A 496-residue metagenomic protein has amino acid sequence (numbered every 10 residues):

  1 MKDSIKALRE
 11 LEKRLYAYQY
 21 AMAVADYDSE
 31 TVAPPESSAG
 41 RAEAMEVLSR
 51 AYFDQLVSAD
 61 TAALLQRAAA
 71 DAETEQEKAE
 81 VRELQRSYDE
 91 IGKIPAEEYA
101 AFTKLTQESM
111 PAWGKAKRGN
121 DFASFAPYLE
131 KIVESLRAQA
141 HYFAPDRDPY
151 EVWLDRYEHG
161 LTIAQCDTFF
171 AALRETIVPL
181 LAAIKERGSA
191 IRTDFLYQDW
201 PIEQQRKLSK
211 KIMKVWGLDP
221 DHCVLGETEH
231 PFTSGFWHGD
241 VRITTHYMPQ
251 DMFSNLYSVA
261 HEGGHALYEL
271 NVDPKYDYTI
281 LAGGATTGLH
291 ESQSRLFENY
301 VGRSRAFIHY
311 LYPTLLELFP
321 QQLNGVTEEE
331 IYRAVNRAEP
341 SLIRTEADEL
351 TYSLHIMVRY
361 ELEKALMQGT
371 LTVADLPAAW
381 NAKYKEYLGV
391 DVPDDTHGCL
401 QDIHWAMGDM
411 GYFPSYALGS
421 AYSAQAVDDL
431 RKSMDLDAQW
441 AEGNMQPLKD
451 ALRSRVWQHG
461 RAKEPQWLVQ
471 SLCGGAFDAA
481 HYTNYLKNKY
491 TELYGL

Functional and structural regions predicted by a protein language model:
M1-H159, A462, K487-L496: A well-structured
M1-K6, Y20-A23, E36, G40 (+3 more regions): C-terminal, non-catalytic "cap/extension" segments appended to globular domains
L8, S254-D273, E291-R295: Active-site recognition of the HExxH zinc-binding catalytic motif
G40, E98-A101, Y128, F169 (+12 more regions): Secondary-structure capping and boundary motifs in well-ordered enzyme cores
K104-M252: Contiguous, non-catalytic segments that form substrate-binding/exosite surfaces or channel walls
F170, R174, I202-R206, I212 (+2 more regions): All-alpha helical catalytic cores of prenyl diphosphate-utilizing isoprenoid enzymes
P220-H222, K275-T279, R303-P313, V373-A374: Acidic/polar loop patches that form or flank catalytic/metal-binding clefts of enzymes that bind anionic ligands
G283-N324: Post-HExxH zinc-binding segment in Zn-dependent metallohydrolases
